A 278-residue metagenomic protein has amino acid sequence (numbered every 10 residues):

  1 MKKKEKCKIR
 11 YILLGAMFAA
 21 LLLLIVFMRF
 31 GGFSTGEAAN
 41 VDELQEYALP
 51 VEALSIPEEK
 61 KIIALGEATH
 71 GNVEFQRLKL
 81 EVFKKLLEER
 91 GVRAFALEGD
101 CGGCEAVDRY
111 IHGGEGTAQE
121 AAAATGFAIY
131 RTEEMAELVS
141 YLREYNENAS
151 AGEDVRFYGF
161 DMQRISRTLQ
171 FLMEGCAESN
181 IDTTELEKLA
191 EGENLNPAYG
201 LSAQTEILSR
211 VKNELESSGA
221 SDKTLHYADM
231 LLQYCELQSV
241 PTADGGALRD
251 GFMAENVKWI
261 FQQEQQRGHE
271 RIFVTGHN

Functional and structural regions predicted by a protein language model:
M1-K4: Juxtamembrane low-complexity tails/linkers enriched in Ser/Thr-Pro and polybasic
K6-N278: Structured catalytic-domain cores with a bias toward divalent-metal coordination
